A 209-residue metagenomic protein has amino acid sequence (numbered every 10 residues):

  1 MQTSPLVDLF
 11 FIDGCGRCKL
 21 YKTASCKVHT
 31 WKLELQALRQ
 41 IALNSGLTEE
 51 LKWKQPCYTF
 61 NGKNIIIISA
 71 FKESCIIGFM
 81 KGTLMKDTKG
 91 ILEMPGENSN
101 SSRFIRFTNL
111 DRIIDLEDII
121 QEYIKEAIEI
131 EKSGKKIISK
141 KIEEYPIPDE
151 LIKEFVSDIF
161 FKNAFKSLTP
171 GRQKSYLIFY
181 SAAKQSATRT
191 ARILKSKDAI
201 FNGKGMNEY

Functional and structural regions predicted by a protein language model:
M1-Y209: Charge-dense, helix-prone N-terminal extensions
